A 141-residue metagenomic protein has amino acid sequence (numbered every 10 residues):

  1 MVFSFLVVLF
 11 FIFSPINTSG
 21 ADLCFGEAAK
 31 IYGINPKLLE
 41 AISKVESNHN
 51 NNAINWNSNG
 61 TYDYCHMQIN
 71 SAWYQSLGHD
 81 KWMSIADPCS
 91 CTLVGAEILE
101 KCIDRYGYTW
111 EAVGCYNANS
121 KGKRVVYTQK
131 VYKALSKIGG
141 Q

Functional and structural regions predicted by a protein language model:
M1-V8: Sec-dependent signal peptide recognition, specifically the positively charged N-region followed immediately by
F13-I16: N-terminal signal peptide c-region/cleavage motif recognized by signal peptidases
T18-Q141: Catalytic glycan-binding domains that act on GlcNAc-containing polysaccharides
